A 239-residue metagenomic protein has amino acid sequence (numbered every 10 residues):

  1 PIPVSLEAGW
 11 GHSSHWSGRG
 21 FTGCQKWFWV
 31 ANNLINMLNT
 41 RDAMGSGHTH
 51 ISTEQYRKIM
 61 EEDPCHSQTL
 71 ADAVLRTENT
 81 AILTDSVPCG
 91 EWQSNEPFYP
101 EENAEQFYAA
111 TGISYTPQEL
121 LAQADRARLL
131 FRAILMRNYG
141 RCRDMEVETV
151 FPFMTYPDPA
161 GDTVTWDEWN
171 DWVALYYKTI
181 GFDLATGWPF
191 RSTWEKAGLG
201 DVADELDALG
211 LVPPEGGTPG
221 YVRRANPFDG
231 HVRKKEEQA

Functional and structural regions predicted by a protein language model:
P1-A239: Extended C-terminal regions of large enzymes
